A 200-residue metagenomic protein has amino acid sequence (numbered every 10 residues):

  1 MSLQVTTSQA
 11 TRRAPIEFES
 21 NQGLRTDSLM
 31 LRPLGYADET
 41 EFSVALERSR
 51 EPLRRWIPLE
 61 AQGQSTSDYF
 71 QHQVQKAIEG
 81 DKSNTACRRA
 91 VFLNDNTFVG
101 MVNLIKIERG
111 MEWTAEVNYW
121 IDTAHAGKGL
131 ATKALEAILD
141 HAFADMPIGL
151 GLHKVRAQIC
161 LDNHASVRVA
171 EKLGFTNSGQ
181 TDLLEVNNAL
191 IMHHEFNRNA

Functional and structural regions predicted by a protein language model:
M1-P52, R88-A200: Acyl-donor (CoA/ACP) binding surface of acyl/acetyltransferases
R54-Q75: Conserved GNAT-fold acetyl-CoA-binding loop/helix
Q62-G63, Q75-A90: A short helix-loop-beta-strand connector motif used in the catalytic cores of GNAT acetyltransferases and, in some
S65-D68, K76-I78, T123-A124, L190-M192: Short, intrinsically disordered/low-complexity patches at protein termini and at juxtamembrane boundaries
Y69-Q71, D81-K82, N197-R198: Short alpha-helix boundary/capping motifs
